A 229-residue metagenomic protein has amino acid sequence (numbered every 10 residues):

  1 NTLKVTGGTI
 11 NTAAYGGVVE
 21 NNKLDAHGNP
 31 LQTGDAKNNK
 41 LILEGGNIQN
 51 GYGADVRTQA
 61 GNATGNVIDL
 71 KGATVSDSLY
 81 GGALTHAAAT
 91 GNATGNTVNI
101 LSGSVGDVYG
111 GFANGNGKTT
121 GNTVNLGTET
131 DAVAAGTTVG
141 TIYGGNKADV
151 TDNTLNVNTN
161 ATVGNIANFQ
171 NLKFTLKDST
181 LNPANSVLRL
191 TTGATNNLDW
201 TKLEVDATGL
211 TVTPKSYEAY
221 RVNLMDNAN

Functional and structural regions predicted by a protein language model:
N1, G8, T12, N22 (+16 more regions): The right-handed parallel beta-helix/beta-solenoid scaffold, focusing on the short coil/turn and N-cap positions
K4, D25, Q32, I42-E44 (+6 more regions): Compositionally biased amphipathic helical and low-complexity segments enriched in hydrophobic
V5, L31, L43, L70 (+4 more regions): Structural motif
N11, D25, Q32, T58 (+6 more regions): Serine/threonine-rich low-complexity intrinsically disordered regions
N11-A36, Q49-T64, S78-T94, D107-T120 (+2 more regions): Glycine-centered low-complexity coil/loop motifs and glycine-rich tracts, especially the flexible linkers
G115-K118, T128, V133-A228: Extracellular beta-strand/loop-rich repeat segments of large surface/secreted proteins
